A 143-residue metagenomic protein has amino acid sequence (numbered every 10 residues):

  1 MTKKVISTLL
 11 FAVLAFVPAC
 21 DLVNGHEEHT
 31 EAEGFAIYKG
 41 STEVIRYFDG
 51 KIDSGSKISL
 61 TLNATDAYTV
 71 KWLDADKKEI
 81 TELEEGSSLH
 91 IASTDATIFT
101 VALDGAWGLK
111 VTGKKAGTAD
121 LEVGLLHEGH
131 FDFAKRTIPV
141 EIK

Functional and structural regions predicted by a protein language model:
M1-S7: Bacterial N-terminal signal peptides that target proteins for export
S7-L14: Sec-dependent N-terminal signal peptides
F16-A19: C-terminal motif of bacterial Sec signal peptides marking the signal peptidase cleavage site
D21-K143: Extracytoplasmic soluble-region selector
